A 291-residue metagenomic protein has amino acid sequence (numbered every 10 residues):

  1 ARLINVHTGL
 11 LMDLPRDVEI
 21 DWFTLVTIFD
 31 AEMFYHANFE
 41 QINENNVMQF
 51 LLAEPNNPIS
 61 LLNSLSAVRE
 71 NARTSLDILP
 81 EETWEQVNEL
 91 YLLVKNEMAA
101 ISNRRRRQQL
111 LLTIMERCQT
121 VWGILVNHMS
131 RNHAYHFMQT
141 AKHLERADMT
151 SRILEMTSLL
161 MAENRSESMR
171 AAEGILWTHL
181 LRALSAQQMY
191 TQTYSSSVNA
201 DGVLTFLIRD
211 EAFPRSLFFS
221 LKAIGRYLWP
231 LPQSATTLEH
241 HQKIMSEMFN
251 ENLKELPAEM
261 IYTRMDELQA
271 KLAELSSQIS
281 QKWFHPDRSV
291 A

Functional and structural regions predicted by a protein language model:
A1-A291: Alpha-helical transmembrane segments and their helix-helix packing motifs
